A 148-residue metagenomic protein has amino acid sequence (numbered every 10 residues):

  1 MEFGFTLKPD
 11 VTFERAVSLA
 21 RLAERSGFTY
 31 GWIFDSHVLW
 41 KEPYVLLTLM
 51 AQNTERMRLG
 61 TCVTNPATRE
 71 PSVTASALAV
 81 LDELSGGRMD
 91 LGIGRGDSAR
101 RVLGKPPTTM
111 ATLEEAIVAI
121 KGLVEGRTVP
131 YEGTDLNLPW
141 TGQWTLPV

Functional and structural regions predicted by a protein language model:
M1-C62: N-terminal beta1-alpha1-beta2 module of alpha/beta enzyme domains
D10, H37, T68-R69, V148: Residue-level marker of alpha-helix boundaries and capping positions
E14, K41, V45, T68-S72 (+2 more regions): Residues at secondary-structure transition points
A16, T29, T68-V73, A99-L103: Conserved N-terminal glycine/acidic-rich loop preference
V38, N65-P66, G96-D97: Positions that flank functional sites
R58-T64, D90-G94: A short, GP-enriched loop/loop-strand-helix hinge that lies immediately N-terminal to, or at the N-terminal rim
G60-A77: Structural motif corresponding to the early beta-alpha repeats
V73-V148: Internal, glycine-rich beta/alpha segment that forms the wall or movable "lid" of small-molecule/cofactor binding
